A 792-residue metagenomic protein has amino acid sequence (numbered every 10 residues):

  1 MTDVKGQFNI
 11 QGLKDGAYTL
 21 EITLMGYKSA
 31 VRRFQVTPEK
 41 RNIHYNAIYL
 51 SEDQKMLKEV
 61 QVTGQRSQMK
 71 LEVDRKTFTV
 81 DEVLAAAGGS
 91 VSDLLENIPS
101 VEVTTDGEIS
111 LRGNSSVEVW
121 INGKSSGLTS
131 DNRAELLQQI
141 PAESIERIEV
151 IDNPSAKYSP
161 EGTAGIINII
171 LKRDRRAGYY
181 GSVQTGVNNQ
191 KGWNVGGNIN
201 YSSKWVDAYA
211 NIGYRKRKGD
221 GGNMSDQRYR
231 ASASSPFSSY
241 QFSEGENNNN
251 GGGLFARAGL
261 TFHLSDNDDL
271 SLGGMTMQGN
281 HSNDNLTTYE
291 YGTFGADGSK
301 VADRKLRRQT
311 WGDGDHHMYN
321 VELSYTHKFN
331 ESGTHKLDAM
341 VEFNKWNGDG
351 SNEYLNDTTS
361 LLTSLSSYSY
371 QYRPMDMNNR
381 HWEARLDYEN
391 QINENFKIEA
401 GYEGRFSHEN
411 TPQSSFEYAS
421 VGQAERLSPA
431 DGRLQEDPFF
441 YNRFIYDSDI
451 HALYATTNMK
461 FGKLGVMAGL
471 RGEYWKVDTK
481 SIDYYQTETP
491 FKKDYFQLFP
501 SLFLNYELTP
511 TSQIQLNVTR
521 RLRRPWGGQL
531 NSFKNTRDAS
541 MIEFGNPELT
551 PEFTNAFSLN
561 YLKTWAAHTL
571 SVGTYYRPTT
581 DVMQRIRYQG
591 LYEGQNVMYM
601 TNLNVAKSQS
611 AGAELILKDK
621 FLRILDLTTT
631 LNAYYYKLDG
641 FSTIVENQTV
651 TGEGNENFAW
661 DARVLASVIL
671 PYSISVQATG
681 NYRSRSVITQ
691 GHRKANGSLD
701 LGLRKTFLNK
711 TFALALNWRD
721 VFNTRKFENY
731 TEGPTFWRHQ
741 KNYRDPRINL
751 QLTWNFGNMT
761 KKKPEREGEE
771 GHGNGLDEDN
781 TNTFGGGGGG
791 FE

Functional and structural regions predicted by a protein language model:
M1-Q7: Short, acidic Ser/Thr/Gly-rich low-complexity loop/linker segments typical of extracellular and cell-surface proteins
Q11, K124-D152: Short acidic/polar hinge/loop motifs at secondary-structure boundaries that mediate gating or recognition
E21-Y27, T37, R41-A85, T104-D106 (+2 more regions): Short, acidic, small-residue-rich periplasmic hinge/interaction motif at the N-terminus of Gram-negative outer-membrane
H44-I48, V91-S92, R133-E135, V150 (+2 more regions): N-terminal periplasmic accessory domains that precede and gate Gram-negative outer-membrane beta-barrel machines
K191-G222, P236-N285, D313, H317-V321 (+1 more regions): Transmembrane beta-barrel wall of Gram-negative outer-membrane proteins
E244, H381-R385, Q435-Y441, F544-N546 (+5 more regions): Outer membrane beta-barrel strand-and-loop segments of large Gram-negative receptors, especially TonB-dependent
R257-G279, T310-K480, S571-Y576, Q609-Y634: Face-selective signature of the C-terminal outer-membrane beta-barrel domain
K476-D478, P510-N555, Y576-Q595, Y599-M600 (+1 more regions): Surface-exposed extracellular loop regions of Gram-negative outer-membrane beta-barrel proteins, predominantly
